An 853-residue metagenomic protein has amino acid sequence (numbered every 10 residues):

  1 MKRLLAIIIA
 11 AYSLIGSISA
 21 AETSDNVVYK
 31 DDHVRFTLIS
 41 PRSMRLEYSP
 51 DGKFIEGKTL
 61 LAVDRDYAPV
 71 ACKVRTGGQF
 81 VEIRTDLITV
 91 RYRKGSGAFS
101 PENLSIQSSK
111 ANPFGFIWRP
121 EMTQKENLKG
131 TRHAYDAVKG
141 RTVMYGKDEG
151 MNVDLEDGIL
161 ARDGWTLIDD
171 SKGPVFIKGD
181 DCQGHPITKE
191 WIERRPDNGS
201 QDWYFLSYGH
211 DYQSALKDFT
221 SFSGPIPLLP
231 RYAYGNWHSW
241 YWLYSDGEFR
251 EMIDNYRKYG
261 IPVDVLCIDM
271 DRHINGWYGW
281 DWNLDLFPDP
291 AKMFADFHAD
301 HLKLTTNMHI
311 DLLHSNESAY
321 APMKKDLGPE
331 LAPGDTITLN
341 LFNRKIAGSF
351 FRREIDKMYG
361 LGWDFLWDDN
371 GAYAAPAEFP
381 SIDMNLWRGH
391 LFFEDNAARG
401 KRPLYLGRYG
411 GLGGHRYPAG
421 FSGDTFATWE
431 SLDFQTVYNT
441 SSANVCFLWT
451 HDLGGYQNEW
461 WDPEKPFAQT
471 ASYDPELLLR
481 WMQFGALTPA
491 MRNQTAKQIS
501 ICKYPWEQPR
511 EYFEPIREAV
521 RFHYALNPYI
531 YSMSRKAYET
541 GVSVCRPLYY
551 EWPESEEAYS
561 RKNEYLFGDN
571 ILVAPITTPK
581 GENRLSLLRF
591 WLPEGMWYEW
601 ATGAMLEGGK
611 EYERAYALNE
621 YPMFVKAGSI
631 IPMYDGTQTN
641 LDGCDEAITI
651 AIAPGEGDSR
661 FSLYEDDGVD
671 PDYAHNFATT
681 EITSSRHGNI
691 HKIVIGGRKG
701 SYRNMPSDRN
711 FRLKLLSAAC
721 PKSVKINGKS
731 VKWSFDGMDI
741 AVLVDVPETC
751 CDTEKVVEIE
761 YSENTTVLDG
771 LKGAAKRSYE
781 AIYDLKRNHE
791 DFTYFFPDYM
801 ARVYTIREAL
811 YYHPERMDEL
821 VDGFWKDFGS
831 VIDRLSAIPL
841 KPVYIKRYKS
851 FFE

Functional and structural regions predicted by a protein language model:
I39-Q79: A low-complexity, Ser/Thr/Gly/Pro-enriched, surface-exposed linker/loop concept that marks segments flanking
K58-A71, E599-L618, S723-D745: Solvent-exposed beta-strand/loop surfaces of large extracellular or lumenal domains
R75-P230, W240-Y241, D246, I253-N255 (+5 more regions): Catalytic and substrate-binding clefts that recognize carbohydrates or anionic sugar/phosphate headgroups
L87, G158, Y256, F297 (+2 more regions): Conserved, mostly hydrophobic/aromatic
E248-M270: Catalytic domains of carbohydrate-active enzymes, especially glycoside hydrolases
P262-I516, E551-P553, R561: Aromatic- and carboxylate-enriched substrate-binding clefts and catalytic-loop regions of carbohydrate-active enzymes
G413-G420, F434, A443-F447, H451 (+2 more regions): Catalytic core of carbohydrate-active enzymes
G628-I726, E760-K849: Accessory, solvent-exposed terminal regions and/or long lumenal/extracellular loops of proteins
